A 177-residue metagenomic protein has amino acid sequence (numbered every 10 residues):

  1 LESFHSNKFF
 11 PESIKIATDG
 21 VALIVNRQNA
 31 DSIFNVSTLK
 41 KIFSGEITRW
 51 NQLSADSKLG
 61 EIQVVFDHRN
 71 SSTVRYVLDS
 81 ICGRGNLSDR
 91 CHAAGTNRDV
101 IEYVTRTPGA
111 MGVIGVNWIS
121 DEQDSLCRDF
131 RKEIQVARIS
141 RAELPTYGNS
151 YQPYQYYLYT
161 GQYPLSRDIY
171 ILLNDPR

Functional and structural regions predicted by a protein language model:
L1-R177: Exported/periplasmic ABC-transporter solute-binding proteins
